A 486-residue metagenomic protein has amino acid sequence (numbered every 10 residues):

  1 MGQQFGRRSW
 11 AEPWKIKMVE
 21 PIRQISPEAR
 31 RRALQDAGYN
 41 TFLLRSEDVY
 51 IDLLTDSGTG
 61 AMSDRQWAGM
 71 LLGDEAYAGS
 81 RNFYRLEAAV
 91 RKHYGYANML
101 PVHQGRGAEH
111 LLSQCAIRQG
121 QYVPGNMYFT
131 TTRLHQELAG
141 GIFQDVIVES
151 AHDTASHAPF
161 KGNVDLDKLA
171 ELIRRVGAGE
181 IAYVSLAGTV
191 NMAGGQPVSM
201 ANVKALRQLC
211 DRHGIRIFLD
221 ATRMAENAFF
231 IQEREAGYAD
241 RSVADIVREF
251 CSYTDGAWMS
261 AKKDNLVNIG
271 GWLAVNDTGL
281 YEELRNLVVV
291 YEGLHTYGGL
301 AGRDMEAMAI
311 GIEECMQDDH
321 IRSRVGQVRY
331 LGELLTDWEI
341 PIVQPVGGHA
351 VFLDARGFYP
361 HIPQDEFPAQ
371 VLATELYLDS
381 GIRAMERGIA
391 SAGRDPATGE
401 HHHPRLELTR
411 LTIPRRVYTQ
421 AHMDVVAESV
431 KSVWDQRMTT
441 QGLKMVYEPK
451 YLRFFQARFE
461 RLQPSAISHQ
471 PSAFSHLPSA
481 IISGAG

Functional and structural regions predicted by a protein language model:
G2-Y39, L43-G60, Q66, E75-M99 (+3 more regions): Conserved PLP-enzyme active-site core in the AAT-like
G73, W258, R410-P414: Short glycine-rich or small-residue beta-strand-to-loop segments that form or flank ligand, phosphate, metal/Fe-S
A178, G293, Y297, Q317 (+5 more regions): Intrinsically disordered or highly flexible coil/loop and linker segments, enriched in small and charged/polar residues
L209-R212, Y330, L334-W338, V371-I382 (+1 more regions): Generic non-transmembrane alpha-helical segments
R303, V325-V328, Q344-D354, A390-D395 (+1 more regions): A glycine-rich phosphate-binding loop feature that marks nucleotide/adenosyl-phosphate handling sites
C315, S391-S465, G484: PLP-dependent enzyme catalytic core of the Aspartate aminotransferase-like
P341-P414, Q420, A457-L462: Conserved PLP-binding catalytic core of the aspartate aminotransferase-like
Q463-G486: Short, basic, low-complexity termini and linkers enriched in Ser/Thr/Gly/Pro that act as targeting/leader peptides
